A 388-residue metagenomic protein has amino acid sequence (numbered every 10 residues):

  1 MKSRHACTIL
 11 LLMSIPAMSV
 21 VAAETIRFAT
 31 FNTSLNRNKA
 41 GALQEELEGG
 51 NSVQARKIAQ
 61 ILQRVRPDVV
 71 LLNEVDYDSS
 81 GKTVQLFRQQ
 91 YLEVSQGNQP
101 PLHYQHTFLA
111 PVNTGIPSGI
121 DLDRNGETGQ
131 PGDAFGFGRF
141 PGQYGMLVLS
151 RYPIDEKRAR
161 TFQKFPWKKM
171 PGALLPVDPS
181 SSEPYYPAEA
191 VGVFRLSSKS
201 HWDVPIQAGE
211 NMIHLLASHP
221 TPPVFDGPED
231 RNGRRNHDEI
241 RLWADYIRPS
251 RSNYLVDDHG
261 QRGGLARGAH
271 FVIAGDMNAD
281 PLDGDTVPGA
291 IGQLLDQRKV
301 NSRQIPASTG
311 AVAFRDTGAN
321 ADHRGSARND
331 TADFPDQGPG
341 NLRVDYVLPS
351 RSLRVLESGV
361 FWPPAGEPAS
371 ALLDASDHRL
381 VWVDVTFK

Functional and structural regions predicted by a protein language model:
M1-I9: Bacterial N-terminal signal peptides that target proteins for export
T8-A17: Bacterial N-terminal signal peptides
V21-V148, L174-F194, G209-I213, D226-P228 (+5 more regions): N-terminal, active-site-proximal structural segment of metallo-dependent hydrolase catalytic domains
T33, E74-V75, Y152, P220 (+1 more regions): Active-site metal-binding loops of divalent metal-dependent hydrolases
L147-S150, W202-P205, L216, Y346-V347: Conserved hydrophobic/aromatic positions in well-ordered beta-strands
P153-T161, F165-P171, P205-I206, N232-I273 (+1 more regions): Metal-dependent phosphoester-hydrolase catalytic domains
K157-R160, F165-L216, G233-R235: Catalytic-adjacent loop/helix segments of enzymes that bind and process anionic phosphate/sulfate esters
K199, P222-P223, G227, D238 (+1 more regions): Beta-propeller domains
